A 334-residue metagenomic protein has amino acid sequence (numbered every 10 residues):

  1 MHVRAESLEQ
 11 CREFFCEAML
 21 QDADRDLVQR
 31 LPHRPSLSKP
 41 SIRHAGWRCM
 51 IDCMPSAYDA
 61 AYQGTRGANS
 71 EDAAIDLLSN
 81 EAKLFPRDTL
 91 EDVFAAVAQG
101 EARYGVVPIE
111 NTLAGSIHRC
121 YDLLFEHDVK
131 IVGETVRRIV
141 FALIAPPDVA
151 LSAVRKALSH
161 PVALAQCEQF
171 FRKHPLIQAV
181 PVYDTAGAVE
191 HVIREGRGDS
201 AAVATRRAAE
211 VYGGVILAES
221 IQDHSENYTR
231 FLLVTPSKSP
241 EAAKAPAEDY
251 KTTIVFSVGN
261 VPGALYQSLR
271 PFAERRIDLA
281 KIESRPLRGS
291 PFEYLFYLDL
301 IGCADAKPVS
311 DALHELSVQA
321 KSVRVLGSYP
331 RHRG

Functional and structural regions predicted by a protein language model:
M1-S7, C11-F15, D24-G334: Domain-level signature for soluble enzymes in the chorismate/prephenate branch of the shikimate pathway
